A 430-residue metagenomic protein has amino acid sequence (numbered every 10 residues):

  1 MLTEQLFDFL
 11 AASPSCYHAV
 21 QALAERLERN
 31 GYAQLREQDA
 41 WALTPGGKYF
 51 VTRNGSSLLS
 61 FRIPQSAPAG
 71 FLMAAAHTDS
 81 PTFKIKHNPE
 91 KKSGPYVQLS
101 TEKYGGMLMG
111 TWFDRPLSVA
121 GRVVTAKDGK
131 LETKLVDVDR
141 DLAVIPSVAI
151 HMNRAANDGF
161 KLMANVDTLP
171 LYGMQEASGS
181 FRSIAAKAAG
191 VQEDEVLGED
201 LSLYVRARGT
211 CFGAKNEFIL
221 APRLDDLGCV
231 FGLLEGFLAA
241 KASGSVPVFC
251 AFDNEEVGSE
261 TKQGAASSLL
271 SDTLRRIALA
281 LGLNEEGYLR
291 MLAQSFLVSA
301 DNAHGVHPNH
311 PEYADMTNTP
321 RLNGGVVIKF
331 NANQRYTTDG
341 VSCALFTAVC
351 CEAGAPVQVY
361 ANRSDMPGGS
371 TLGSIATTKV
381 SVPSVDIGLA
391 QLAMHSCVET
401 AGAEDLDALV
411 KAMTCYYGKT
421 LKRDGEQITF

Functional and structural regions predicted by a protein language model:
M1-F430: N-terminal hydrophobic/helix-forming segments and targeting peptides
